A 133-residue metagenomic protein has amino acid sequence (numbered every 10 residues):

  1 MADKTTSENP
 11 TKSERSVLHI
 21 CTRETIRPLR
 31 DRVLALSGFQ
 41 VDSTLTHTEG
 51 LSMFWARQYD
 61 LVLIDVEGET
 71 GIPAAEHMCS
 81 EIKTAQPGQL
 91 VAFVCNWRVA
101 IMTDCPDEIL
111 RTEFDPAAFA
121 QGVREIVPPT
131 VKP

Functional and structural regions predicted by a protein language model:
A2-N9, T130-P133: CheY-like receiver
K12-R15: Phosphate-coordination loops involved in phosphoryl transfer and adenosine-cofactor binding
R23-D42: Two-component/phosphorelay signaling modules centered on CheY-like receiver
R23-E24, T46-T48, V94-A100: Short, polar loop motifs at secondary-structure junctions
L45-L61: Acidic, metal-coordinating helix/loop segments flanking the phosphotransfer/catalytic sites of two-component signaling
W55-R57, E81-Q89: Conserved phosphotransfer cores of two-component systems
L63-T84: Conserved phosphotransfer microenvironments
C95-P133: Output/docking surface of receiver
